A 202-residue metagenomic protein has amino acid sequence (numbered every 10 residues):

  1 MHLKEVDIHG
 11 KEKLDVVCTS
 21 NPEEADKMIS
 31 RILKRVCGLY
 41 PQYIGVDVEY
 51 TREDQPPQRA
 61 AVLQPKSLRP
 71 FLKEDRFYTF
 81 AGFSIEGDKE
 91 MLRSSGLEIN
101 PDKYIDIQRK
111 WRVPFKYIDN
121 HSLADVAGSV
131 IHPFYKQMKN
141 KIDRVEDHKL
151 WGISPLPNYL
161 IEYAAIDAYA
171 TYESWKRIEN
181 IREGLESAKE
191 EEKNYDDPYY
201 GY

Functional and structural regions predicted by a protein language model:
M1-I44, I107, E173-K176, E183-Y202: N-terminal accessory regions of nucleic-acid-interacting proteins
Y43-I44, V48-P57: Short acidic, Gly/Ser-rich segments with clustered Asp/Glu that frequently serve as metal-coordination loops in enzyme
V46-V48, K66, A81-I85: Short His-Asn-centered micro-motif
D54, D88-G96: Short active-site loop/helix that positions an aromatic residue
D75-F80: Short active-site oxyanion
S95-Y104: A short alpha->loop->secondary-structure connector
I107-G128: Short alpha-helix plus adjacent loop in nuclease-associated cores
G128-G201: Acidic, Mg2+-coordinating catalytic module of metal-dependent nucleases/exonucleases that use a two-metal-ion mechanism
